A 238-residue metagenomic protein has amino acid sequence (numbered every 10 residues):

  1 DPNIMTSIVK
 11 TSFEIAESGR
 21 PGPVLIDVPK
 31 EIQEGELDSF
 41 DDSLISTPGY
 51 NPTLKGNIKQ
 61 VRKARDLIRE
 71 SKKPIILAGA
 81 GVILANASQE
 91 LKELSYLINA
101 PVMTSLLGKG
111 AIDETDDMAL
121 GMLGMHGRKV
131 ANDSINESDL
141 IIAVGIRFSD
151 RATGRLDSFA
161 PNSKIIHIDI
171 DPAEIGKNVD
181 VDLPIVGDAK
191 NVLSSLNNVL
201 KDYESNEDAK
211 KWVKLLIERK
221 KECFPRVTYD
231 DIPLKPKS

Functional and structural regions predicted by a protein language model:
D1-S43, L67, N132-K164, V199 (+1 more regions): Structural signature of the thiamine diphosphate
N3-I4, D27-D117, K210-S238: Cofactor-pocket helix-loop regions in the catalytic cores of large enzyme subunits
V24-I26, M103, I142, I166-I168 (+1 more regions): Hydrophobic/aromatic beta-strand patches that form the interior of the parallel beta-sheet core in alpha/beta enzyme
Q33, G108-D113, S149-D150, P172-G176 (+2 more regions): Short gly/pro/ser/thr-enriched loop/turn and capping motifs at secondary-structure boundaries
N51-K55, T115-G127, N178-N191: Short beta-strand elements at the ligand-binding edges of bilobed clamshell
K72, D139, D182: Conserved acidic residues
A80-I166: Glycine-rich, anion-gripping cofactor-binding loops and their flanking helix/strand elements in enzyme active sites
N162-S238: Phosphate/pyrophosphate-binding active-site segments
